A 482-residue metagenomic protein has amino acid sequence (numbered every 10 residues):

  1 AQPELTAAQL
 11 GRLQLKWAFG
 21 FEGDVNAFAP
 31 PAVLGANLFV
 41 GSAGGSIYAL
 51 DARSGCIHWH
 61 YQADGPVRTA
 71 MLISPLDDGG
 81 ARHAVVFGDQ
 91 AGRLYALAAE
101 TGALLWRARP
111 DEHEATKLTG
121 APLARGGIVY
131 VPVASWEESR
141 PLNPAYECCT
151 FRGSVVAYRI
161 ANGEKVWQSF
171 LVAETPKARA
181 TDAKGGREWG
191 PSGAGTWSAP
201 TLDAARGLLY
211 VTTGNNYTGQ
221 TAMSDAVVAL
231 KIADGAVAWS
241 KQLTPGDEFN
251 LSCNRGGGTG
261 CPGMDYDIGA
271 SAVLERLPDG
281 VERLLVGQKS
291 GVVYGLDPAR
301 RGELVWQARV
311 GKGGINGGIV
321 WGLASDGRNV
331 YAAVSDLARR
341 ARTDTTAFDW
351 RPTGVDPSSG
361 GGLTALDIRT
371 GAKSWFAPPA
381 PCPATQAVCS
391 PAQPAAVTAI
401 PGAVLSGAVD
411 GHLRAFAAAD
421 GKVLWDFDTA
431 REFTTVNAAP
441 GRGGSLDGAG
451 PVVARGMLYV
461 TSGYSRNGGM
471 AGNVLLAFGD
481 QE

Functional and structural regions predicted by a protein language model:
P3-E22, S46-V67, I73-R82, V86-T116 (+7 more regions): Extracytoplasmic/lumenal domain signature
A27-F28: Secreted peptidase-domain scaffold signal
G35-N37, A43, Q90: Active-site-adjacent structural elements in enzyme catalytic domains
G120-L123, P132-A134: Flexible glycine-/small-residue-enriched beta->alpha junction loops that bind anionic phosphate/pyrophosphate groups
P132-V133, V211-T213: Short beta-strands and strand-loop turn motifs
G195-T196: Long, compositionally biased, intrinsically disordered segments
